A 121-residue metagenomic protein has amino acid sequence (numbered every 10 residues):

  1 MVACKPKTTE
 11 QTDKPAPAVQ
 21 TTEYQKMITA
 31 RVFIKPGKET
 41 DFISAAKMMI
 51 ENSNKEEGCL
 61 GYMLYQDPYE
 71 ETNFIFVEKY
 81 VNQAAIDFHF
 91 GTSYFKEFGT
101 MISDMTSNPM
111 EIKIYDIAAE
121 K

Functional and structural regions predicted by a protein language model:
M1-V2: Sec-dependent bacterial lipoprotein signal peptides
K5, E51-I75: Short, glycine- and small/hydrophobic-rich beta-strand elements in well-ordered beta-sheets
K5-M27, M63-Y69, T100-K121: Glycine-rich beta-strand-turn "strand-cap" elements at beta-sheet edges
T8-E10, N54-L60, K79-K113: An amphipathic, aromatic/His-enriched active-site/gating alpha helix that lines ligand/cofactor pockets
T22-L60: Post-signal-peptide N-terminal segment of Sec-exported extracytoplasmic proteins
K35-K38, E70, N82: Acidic/polar helix N-cap motif
A46, Q66, E78-Y80, F90 (+1 more regions): A mature extracytoplasmic/lumenal domain signature
